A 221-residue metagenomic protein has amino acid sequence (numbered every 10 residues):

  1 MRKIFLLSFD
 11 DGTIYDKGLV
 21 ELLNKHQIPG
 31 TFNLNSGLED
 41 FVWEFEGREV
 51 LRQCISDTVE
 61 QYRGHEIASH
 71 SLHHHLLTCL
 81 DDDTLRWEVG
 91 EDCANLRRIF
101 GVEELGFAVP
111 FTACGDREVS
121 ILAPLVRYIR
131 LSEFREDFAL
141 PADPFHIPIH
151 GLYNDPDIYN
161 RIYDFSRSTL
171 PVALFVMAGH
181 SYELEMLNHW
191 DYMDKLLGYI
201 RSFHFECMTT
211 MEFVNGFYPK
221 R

Functional and structural regions predicted by a protein language model:
M1-Y15: Boundary/entry segment of secreted carbohydrate-active catalytic domains
R2, K25-Q27, T31, R97-R98 (+3 more regions): C-terminal domain-boundary segment and adjacent tail
S8, S69, R130, F134 (+2 more regions): Glycan-processing catalytic domains of CAZymes
D11-I14, P110-C114, Y153-N154: Short beta->alpha connector loops
G18-L22, R117-I121, R161, Y192-L196: A short acidic, amphipathic alpha-helical/loop segment
H26-R117, P124, R135, L140-H146 (+1 more regions): Metal-dependent polysaccharide deacetylase catalytic core of the NodB/CE4 family, i.e., the active-site-bearing domain
D82-W87, P156, L187-W190, D194: Non-membrane alpha-helical structural segments and their capping/turn regions in soluble enzymes
